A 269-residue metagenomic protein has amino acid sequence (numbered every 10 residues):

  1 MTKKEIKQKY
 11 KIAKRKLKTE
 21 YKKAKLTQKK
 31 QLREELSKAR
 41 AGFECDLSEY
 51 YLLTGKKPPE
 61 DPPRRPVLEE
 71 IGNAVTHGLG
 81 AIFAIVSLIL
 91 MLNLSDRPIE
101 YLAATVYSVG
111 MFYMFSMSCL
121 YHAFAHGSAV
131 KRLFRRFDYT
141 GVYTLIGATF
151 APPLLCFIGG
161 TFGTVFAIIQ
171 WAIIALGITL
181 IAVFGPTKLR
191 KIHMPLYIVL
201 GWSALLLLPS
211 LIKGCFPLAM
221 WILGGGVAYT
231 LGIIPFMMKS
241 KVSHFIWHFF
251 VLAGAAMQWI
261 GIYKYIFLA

Functional and structural regions predicted by a protein language model:
T2-A269: Multi-pass alpha-helical transmembrane bundles in non-GPCR membrane proteins that perform intramembrane catalysis
